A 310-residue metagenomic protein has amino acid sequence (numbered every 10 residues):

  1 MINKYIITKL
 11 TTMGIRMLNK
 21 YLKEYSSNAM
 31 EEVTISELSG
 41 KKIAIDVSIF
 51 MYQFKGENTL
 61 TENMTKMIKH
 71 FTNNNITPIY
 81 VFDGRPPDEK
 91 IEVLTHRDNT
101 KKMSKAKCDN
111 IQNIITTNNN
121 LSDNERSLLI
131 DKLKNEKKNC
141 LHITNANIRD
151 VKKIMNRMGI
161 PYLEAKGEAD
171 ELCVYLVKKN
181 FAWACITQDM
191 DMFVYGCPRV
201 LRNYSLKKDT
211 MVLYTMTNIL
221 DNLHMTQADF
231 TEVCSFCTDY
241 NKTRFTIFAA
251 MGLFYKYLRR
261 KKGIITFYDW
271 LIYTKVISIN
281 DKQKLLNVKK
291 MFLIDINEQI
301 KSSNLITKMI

Functional and structural regions predicted by a protein language model:
M1-M13: Short, Lys/Arg-enriched N-terminal segments with co-localized hydrophobic residues within the first ~10-30 amino acids
L10-T12, Y25-S39, I43, N74 (+1 more regions): Non-catalytic nucleic-acid-binding/docking modules located in mid-to-C-terminal regions of nucleic-acid enzymes
M17-K20, E24-N28, L38-K166, L172-Y175: Noncatalytic, basic helical substrate-engagement surface that gates or grips nucleic-acid strands
S48, M192, G196-V200, T210-T215: Conserved beta-strand -> loop -> alpha-helix junction used to position metal-binding or nucleic-acid-contacting
P86-D88, E168-L172, D191-Y195, M251 (+1 more regions): Short amphipathic alpha-helical segments embedded in low-complexity Lys/Glu-rich regions
K137-C140, N180, A228, E298: Domain-wide signal for the mature, well-folded portions of proteins, strongly enriched in nucleus-encoded organellar
E168, Q188-D191, S205-V212: Short, acidic/turn-prone active-site loops that include or flank metal/cofactor- and phosphate-binding residues
C173-Y204: Acidic, metal-binding active-site segment of PIN/NYN-like and related structure-specific nucleases
